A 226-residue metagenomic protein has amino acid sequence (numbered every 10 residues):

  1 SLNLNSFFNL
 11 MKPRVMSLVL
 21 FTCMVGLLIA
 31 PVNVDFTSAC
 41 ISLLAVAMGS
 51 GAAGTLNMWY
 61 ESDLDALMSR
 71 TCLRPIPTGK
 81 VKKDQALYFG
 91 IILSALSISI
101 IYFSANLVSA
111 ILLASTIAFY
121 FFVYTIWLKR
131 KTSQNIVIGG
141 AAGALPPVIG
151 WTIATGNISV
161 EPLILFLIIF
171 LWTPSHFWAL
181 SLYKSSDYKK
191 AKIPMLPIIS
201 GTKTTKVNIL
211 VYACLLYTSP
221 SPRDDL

Functional and structural regions predicted by a protein language model:
L4-V15, P75-A86, V123-A142, M195-V207: Interhelical loop and helix-boundary elements at the membrane-water interface of polytopic inner-membrane proteins
K12-G26: The first (N-terminal) embedded transmembrane alpha-helix
M24, I29-N57, I111, A118 (+2 more regions): Membrane-embedded alpha-helical segments that form the functional core of polytopic membrane enzymes, especially those
L28-I41, I98-S109, P147-L167, S219: Helix-coil boundary and interhelical linker segments in multi-pass alpha-helical membrane proteins
V34, G140-S181, S185-S186, T202-K203 (+1 more regions): Functional transmembrane core segments of multi-pass inner-membrane proteins
G54, M58-I91, S97, T173-L216: Solvent-exposed interhelical
K83-I153: Intramembrane alpha-helical segments
Y217-L226: Single conserved hydrophobic/aromatic residue that forms the stacking wall/gate of nucleotide- or nucleobase-binding
